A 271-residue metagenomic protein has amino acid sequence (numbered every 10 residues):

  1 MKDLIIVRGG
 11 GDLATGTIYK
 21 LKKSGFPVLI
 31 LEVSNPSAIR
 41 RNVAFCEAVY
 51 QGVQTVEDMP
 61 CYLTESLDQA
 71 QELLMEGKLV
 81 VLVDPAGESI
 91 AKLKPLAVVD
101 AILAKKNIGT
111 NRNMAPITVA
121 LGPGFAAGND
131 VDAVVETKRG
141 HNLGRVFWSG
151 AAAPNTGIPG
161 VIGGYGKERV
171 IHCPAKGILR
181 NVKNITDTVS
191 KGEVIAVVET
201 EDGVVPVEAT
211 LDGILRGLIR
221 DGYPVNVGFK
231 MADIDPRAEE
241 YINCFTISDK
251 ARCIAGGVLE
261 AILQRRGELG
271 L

Functional and structural regions predicted by a protein language model:
M1-L271: Well-ordered secondary-structure scaffolds
